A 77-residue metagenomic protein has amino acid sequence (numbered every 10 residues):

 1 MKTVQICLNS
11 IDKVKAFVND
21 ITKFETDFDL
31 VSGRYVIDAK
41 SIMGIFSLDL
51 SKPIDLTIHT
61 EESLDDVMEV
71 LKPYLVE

Functional and structural regions predicted by a protein language model:
M1-C7: Short glycine-/aliphatic-rich beta-strand segments at the starts of folded cytosolic domains
V4, V18-T22, D29, T57 (+1 more regions): N-terminal intrinsically disordered, cationic/polar leader segments that include organellar targeting peptides
C7-N9, H59: A structural detector for beta-sheet-dominated domains
I11-D27, Y35-L50, L64: Amphipathic alpha-helical interaction surfaces in cytosolic regulatory modules
D49-E77: C-terminal structural segments of small proteins and small subunits
